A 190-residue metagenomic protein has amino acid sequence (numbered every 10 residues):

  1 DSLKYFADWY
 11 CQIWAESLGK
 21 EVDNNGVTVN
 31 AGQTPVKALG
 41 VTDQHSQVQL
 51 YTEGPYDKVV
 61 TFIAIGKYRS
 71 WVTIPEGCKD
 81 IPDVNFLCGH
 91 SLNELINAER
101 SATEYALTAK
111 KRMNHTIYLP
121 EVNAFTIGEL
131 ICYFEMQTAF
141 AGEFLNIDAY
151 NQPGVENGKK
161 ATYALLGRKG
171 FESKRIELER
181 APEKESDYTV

Functional and structural regions predicted by a protein language model:
D1-V190: A SIS-like phosphosugar-recognition module
